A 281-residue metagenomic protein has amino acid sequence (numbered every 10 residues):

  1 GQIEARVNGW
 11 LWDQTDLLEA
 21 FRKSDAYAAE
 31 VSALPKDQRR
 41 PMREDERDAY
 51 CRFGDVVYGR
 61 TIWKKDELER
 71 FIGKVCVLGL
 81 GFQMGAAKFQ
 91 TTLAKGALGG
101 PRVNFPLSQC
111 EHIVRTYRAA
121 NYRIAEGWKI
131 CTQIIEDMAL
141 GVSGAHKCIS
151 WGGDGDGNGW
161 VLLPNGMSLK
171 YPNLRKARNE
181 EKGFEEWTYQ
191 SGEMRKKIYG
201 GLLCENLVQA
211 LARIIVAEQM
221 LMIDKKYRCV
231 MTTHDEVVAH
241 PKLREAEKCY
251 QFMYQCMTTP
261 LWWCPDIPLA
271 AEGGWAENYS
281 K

Functional and structural regions predicted by a protein language model:
G1-K281: Conserved catalytic core of nucleotide polymerization and phosphodiester-bond processing enzymes
